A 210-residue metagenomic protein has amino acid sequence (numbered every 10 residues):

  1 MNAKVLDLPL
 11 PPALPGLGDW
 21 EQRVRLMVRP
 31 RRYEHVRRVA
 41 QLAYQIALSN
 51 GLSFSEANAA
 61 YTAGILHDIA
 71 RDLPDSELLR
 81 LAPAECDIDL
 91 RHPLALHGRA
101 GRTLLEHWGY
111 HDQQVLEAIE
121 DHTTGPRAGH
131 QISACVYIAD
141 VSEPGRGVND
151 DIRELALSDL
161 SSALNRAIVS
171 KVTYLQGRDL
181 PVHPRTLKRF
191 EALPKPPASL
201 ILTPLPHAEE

Functional and structural regions predicted by a protein language model:
N2-L8, P12-R29: Generic N-terminal amphipathic, Lys/Arg-enriched alpha-helix
N2-V5, L160, Y174-Q176, L180: N-terminal hydrophobic signal/anchor transmembrane helix of membrane proteins
A3, L8, G51, A208-E210: Short linear motifs in intrinsically disordered/low-complexity regions
A13-G16, R23, L105, S199 (+1 more regions): Intrinsic low-complexity, intrinsically disordered segments enriched in polar/basic residues
Q22-M27, H35, Y44, L48 (+2 more regions): Divalent metal-dependent catalytic cores for phosphoryl transfer on phosphate-bearing substrates
L42-Q45, Y174: Solvent-exposed, charged/polar functional surfaces in cytosolic regulatory/catalytic domains
Y174-E210: Charged phosphate-binding loop/patch that engages nucleotide di/tri-phosphates or the phosphate backbone of nucleic
